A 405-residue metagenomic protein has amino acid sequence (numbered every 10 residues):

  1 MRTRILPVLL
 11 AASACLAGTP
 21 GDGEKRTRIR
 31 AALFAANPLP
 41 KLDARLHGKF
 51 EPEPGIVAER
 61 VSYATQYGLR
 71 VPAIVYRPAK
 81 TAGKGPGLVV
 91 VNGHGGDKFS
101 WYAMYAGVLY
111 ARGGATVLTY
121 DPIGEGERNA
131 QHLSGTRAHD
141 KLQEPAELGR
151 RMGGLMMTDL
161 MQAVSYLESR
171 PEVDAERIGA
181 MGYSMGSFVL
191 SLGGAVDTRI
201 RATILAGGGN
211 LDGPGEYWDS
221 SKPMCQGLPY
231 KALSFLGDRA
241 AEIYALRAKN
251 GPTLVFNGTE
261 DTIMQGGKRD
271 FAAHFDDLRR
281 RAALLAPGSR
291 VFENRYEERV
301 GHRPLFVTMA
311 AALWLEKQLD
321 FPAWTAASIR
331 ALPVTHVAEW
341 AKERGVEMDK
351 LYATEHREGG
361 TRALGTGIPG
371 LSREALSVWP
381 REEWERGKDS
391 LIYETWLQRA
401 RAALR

Functional and structural regions predicted by a protein language model:
L9-G18: Hydrophobic h-region of N-terminal signal peptides that target proteins for export in Gram-negative bacteria
G18-E59, A64-R70, G251, R269-A272 (+1 more regions): Alpha/beta-hydrolase-fold serine-hydrolase catalytic core, especially in secreted/extracellular enzymes
T65-Y67, V90-G96, G258: Glycine-rich His-Gly loop
A73, G83-G93: Short beta-strand element of the alpha/beta-hydrolase
A82-G83, L133-S184: Gly/Ser-rich "nucleophile elbow"/oxyanion-hole loop immediately N-terminal to the catalytic nucleophile in hydrolases
V90-T158, G215-Y217: Cap/lid segment of the alpha/beta-hydrolase catalytic domain
Q162-L236: Primarily recognizes the serine-hydrolase "nucleophile elbow" in alpha/beta-hydrolase and SGNH/GDSL folds
D212-A283: The feature captures the conserved acid-bearing segment of alpha/beta-hydrolase catalytic domains
